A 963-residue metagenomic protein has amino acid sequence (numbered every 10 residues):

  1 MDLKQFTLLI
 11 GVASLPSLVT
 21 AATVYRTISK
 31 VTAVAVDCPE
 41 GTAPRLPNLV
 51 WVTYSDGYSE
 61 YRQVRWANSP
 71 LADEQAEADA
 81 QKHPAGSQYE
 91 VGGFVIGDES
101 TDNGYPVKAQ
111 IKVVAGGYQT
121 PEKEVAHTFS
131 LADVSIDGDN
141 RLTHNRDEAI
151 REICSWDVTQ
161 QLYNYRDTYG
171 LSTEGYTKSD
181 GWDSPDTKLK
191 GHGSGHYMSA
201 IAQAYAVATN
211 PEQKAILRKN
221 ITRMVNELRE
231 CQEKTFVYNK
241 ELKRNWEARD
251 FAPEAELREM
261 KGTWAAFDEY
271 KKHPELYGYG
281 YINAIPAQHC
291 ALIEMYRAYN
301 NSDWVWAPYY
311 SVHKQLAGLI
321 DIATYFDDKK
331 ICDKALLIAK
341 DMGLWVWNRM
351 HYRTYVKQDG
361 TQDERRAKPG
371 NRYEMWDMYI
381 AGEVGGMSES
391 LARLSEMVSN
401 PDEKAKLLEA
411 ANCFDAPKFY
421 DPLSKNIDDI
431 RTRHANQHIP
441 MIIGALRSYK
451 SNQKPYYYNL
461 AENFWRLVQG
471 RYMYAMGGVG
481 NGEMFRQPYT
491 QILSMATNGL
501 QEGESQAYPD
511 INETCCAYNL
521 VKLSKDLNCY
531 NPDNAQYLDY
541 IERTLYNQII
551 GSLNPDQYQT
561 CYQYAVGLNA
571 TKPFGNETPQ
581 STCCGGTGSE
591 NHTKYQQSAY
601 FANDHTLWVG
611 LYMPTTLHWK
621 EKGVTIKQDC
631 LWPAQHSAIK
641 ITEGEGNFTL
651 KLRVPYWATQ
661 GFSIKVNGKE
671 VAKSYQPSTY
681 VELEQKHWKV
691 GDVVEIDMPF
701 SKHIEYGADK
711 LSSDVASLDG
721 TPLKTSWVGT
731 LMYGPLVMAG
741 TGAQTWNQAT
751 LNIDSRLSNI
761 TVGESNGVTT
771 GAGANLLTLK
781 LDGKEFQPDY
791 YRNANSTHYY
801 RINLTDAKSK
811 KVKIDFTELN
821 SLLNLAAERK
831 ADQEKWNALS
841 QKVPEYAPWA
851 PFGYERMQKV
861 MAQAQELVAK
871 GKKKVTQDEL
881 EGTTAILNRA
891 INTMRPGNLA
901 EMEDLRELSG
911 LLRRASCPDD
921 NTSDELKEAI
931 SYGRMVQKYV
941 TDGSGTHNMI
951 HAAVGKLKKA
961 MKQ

Functional and structural regions predicted by a protein language model:
V12, T120-A208, R249-H273, H289-F326 (+4 more regions): Aromatic (Trp/Tyr) and acidic
T23-S59: Solvent-exposed, low-complexity, repeat-rich "mucin-like" stalks and linkers
A33, V812-K872, N892-T941, Q963: Amphipathic, heptad-repeat alpha-helical segments
D56-I111, G871-T884, T941-A953, L957: Serine/threonine-rich, repeat-prone extracellular segments and beta-strand-based repeat modules of secreted/surface
G138, N145, E212-C231, K329-R349 (+6 more regions): Extended, well-ordered alpha-helical scaffold segments
L337-S451: Hydrophobic, small-residue-rich alpha-helical packing segments that form membrane-like cores
A461, L538-N547, S552, D556-K640 (+2 more regions): C-terminal beta-rich recognition modules with glycine/proline-rich loops and embedded aromatic residues
T659-E684, I704-K710: Solvent-exposed beta-strand/loop surfaces of large extracellular or lumenal domains
